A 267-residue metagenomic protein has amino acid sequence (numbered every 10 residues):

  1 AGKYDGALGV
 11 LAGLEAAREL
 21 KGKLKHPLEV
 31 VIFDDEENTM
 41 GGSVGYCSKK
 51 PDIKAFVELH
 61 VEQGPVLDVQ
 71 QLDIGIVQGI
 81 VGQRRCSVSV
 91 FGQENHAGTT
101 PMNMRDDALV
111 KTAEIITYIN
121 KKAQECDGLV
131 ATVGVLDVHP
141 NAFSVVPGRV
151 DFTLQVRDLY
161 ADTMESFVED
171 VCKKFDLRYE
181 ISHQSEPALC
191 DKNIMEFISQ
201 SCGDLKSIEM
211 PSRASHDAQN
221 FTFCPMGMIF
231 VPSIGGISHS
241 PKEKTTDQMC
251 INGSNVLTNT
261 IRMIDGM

Functional and structural regions predicted by a protein language model:
A1-C47, S89, N252: Active-site metal-coordination/substrate-binding segment of hydrolases, especially metallo-dependent peptidases
L14-K21, E114-K121, N259-R262: Short glycine/serine- and small hydrophobic-enriched flexible loop segments
P27, N120-V133, F143, L177-S182 (+2 more regions): Flexible, glycine/charged-enriched surface loops at secondary-structure junctions
D35-T39, S43-A161: Midchain, well-structured core segments that form catalytic/ion-binding scaffolds
T132-A142, F152-L159, L177-M195, S212-R213: A short beta-alpha structural unit
R157-A161, S182-E186, G236-D247: Short beta-alpha connecting loops at secondary-structure transitions that line or flank enzyme active sites
A161-F167: Short, conserved charged micro-motifs
K206-I261: Zn-dependent metallopeptidase/amidohydrolase metal-coordination segment
